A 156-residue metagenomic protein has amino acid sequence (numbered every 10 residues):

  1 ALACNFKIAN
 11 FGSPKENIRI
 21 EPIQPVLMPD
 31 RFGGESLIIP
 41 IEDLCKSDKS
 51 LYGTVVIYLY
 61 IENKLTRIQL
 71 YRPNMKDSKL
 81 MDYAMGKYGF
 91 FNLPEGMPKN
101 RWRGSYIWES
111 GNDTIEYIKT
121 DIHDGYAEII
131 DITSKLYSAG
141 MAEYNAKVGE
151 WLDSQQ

Functional and structural regions predicted by a protein language model:
L2-L37, R67-Q156: Non-cytosolic coordination micro-motifs
I23-N63: N-terminal, post-signal-peptide region of Sec/Tat-exported proteins
